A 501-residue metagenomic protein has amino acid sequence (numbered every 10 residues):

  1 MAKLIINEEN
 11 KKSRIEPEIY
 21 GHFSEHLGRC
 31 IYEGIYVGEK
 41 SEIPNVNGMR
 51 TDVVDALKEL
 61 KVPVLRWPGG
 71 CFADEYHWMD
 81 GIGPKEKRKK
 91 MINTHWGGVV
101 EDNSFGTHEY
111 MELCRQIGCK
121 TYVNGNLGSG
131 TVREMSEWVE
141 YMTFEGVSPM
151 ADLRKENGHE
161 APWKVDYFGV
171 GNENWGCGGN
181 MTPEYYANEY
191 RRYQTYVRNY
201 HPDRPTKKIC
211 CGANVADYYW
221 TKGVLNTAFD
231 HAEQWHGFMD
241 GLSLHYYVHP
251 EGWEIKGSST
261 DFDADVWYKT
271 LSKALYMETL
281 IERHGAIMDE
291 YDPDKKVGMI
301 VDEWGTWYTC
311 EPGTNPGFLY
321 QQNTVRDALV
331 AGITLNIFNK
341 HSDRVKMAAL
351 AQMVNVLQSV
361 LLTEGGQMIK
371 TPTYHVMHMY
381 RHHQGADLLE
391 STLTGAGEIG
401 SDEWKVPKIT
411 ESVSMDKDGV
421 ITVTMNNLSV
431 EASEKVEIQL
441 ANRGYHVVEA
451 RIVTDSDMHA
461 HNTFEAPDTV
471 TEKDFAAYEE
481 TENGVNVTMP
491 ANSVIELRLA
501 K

Functional and structural regions predicted by a protein language model:
M1-G241, M277-C310, T314-K501: Non-catalytic accessory regions flanking glycosidase/transglycosidase catalytic cores in CAZymes
H245: Histidine-centered active-site/metal-ligand motif
V248-Y268, T314: Active-site His/acidic residue clusters
